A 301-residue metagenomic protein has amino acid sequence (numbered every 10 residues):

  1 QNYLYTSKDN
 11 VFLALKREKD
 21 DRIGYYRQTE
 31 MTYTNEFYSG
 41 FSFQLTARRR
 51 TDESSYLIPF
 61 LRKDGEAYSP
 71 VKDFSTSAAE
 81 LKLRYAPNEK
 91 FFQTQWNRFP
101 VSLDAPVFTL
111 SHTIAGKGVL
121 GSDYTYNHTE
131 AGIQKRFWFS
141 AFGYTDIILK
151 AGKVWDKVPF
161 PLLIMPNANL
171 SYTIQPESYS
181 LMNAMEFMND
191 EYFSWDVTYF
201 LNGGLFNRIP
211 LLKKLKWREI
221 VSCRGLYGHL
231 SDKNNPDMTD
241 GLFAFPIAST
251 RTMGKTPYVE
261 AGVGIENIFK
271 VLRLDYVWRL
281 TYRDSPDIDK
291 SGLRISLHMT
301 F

Functional and structural regions predicted by a protein language model:
Q1-F301: Exposed, low-structure sequence patches enriched in small/polar residues
